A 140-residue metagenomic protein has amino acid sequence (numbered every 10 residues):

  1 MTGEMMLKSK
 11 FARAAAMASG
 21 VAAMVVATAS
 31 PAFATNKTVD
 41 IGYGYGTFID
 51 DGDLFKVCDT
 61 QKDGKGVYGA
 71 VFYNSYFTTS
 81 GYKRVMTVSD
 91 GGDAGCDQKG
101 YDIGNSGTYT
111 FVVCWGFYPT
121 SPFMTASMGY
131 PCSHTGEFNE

Functional and structural regions predicted by a protein language model:
M1-T47: N-terminal prepro-regions of secreted/extracellular proteins
F33-E140: Post-signal peptide N-terminal regions of Sec-secreted extracellular proteins
